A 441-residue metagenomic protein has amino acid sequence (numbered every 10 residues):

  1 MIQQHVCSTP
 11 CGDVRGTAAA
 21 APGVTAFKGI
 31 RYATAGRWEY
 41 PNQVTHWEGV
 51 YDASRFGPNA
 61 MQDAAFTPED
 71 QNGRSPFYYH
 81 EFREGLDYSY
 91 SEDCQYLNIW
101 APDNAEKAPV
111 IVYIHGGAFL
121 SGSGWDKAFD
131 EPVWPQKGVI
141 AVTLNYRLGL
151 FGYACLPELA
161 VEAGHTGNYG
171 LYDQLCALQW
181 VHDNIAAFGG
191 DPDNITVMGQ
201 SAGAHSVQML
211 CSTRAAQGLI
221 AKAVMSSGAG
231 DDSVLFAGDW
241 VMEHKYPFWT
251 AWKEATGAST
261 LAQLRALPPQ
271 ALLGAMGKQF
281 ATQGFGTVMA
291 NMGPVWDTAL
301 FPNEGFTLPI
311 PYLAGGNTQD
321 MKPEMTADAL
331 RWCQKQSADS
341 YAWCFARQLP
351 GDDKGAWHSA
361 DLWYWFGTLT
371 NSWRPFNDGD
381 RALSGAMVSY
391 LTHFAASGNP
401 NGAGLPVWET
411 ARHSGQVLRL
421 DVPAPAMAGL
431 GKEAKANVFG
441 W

Functional and structural regions predicted by a protein language model:
M1-N168, T318-Q319, F376-M387, S397-G404 (+1 more regions): Non-catalytic accessory segments of hydrolases
A20, I30, N72-G73, P311-Y312 (+2 more regions): Mobile gating loops/cap/lid regions near enzyme active sites that modulate substrate access
P109, F188-Q200: Alpha/beta-hydrolase fold nucleophile elbow
Y146, Y153, G228, F345 (+1 more regions): Active-site loop/turn elements of alpha/beta-hydrolase fold enzymes, especially the short glycine-/histidine-rich
L150, H205, A229-F236, G351-D352: A short beta-to-alpha transition loop/helix N-cap that caps and shapes the active-site region
G164-A187, E243-P247: Alpha/beta-hydrolase active-site loop
Q179, D183, M209-S212, Q217 (+2 more regions): Substrate-access "cap/lid" subdomains that shape and gate the entrance to catalytic or ligand-binding pockets
G199-M209: Glycine-rich nucleophile elbow surrounding the catalytic serine of serine-hydrolase chemistry
